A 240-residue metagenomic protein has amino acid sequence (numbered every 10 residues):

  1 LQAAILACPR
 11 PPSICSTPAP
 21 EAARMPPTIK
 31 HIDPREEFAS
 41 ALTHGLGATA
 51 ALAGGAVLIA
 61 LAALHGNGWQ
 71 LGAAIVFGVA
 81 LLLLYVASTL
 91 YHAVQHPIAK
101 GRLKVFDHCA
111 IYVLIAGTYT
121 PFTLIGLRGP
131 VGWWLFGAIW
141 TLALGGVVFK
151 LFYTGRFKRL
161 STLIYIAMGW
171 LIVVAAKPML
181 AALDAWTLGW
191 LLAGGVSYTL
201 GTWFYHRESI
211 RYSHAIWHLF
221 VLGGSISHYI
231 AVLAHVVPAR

Functional and structural regions predicted by a protein language model:
P9-P11: Compositionally biased, low-complexity flexible segments
C15-R240: Multi-pass alpha-helical transmembrane bundles in non-GPCR membrane proteins that perform intramembrane catalysis
